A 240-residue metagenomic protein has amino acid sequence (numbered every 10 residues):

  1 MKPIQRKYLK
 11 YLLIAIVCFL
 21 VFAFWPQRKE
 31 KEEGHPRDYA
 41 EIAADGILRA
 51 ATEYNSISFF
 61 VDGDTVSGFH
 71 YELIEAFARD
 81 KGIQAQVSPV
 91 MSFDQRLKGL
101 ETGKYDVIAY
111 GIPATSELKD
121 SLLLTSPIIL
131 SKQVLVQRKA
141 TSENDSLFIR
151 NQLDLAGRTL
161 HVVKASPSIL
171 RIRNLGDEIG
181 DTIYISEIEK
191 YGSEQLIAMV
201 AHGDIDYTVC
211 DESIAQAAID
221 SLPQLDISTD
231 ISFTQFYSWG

Functional and structural regions predicted by a protein language model:
M1-I16: N-terminal Sec-pathway targeting helices
K10-L12, F24, R28-D120, I185-K190: Extracytoplasmic small-molecule ligand-binding "clamshell" domains of the periplasmic binding protein/Venus flytrap
T52-N55, P127-Q137, S142, E189 (+2 more regions): Periplasmic-binding protein-like
V61-V66, G157-A165: Short beta-strand->loop
F77, L100-E101, L135, L155 (+2 more regions): Hydrophobic residues within well-ordered alpha-helices
D94, K98-E101, A109-S121, R171-E178 (+1 more regions): A ligand-binding cleft/hinge motif common to bilobed small-molecule-binding domains
K139-L160: Flexible hinge/capping segments at coil-to-helix
